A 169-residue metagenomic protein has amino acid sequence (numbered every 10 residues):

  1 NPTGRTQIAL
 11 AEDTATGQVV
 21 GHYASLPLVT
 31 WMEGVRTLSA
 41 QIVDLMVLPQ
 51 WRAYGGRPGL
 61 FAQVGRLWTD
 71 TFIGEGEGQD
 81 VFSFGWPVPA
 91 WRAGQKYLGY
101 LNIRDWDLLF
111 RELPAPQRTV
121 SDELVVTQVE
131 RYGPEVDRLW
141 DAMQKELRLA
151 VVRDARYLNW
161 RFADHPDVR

Functional and structural regions predicted by a protein language model:
N1-L45, V88, V129-R169: A conserved beta-strand-loop-helix scaffold within acyl/acetyltransferase catalytic domains
P2-I8, F72-E75, Y97-R104, D122-E123 (+1 more regions): Short, charged low-complexity intrinsically disordered segments located at boundaries of structured domains
D13-T16, Q50-W51, L113-A115: Short loop segments at secondary-structure junctions
V19-E33, G74-G76, E112-T127: Hydrophobic transmembrane alpha-helix bundles
W31-D105: Acyl-donor binding region in acyl/amide transferases
E33, Q50, G55, L108-R111 (+2 more regions): Residues in flexible loops and secondary-structure boundaries
L67-W68, E75, D107, L113 (+3 more regions): Residue-level detector of solvent-exposed, low-hydrophobicity positions
K96-R156: Acyltransferase donor/substrate-recognition loop-hinge adjacent to the catalytic core
